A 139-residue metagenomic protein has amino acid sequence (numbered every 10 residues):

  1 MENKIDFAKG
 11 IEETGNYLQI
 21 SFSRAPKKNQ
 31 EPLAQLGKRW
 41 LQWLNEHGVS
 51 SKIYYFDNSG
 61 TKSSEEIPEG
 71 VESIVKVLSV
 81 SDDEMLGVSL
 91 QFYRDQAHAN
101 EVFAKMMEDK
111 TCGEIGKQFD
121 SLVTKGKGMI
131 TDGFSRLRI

Functional and structural regions predicted by a protein language model:
M1-G87, F92-D109, V123-I139: Short S/T/G/P-rich N-terminal loop/turn motif that feeds into the first structured element of a domain
C112-V123: Low-complexity, intrinsically disordered Gly/Pro/Thr-rich segments
